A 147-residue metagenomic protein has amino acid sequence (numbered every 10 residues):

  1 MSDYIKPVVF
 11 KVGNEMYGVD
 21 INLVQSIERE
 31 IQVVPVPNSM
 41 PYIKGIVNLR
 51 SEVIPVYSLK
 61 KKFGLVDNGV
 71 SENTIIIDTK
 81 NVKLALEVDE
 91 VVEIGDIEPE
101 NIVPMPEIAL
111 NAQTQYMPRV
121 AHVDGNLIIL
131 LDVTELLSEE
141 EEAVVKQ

Functional and structural regions predicted by a protein language model:
M1-Q147: An acidic, low-aromatic, low-complexity terminal/linker signal
